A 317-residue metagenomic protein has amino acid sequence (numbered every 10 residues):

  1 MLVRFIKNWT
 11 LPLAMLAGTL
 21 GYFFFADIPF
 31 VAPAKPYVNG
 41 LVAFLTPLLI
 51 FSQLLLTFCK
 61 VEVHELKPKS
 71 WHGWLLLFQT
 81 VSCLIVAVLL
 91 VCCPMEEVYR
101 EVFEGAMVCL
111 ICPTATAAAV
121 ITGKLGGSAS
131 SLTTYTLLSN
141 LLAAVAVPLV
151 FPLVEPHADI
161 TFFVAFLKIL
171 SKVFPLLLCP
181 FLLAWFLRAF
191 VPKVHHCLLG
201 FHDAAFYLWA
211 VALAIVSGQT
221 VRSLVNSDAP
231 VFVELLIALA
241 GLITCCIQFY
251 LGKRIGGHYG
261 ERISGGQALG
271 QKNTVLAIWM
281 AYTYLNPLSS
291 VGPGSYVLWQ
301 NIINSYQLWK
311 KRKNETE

Functional and structural regions predicted by a protein language model:
M1-E317: Alpha-helical transmembrane segments of multi-pass small-molecule/ion transporters
